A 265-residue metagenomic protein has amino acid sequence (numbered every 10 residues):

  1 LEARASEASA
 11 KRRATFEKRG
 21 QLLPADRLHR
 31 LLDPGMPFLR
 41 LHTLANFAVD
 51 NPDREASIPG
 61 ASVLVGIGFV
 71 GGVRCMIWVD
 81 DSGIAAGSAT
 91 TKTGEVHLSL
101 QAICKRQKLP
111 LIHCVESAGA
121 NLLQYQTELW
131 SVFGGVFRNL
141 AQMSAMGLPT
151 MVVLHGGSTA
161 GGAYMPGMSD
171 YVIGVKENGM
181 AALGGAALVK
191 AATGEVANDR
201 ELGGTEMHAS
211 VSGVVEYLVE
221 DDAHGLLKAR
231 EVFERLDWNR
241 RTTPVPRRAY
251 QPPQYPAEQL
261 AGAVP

Functional and structural regions predicted by a protein language model:
L1-M151, H155-G157, G161-Y164, M168-G184 (+1 more regions): Terminal-region recognition feature
V189: N-terminal cationic and glycine-rich segments that engage phosphates or anionic surfaces
A192: Ligand-binding "clamshell"
